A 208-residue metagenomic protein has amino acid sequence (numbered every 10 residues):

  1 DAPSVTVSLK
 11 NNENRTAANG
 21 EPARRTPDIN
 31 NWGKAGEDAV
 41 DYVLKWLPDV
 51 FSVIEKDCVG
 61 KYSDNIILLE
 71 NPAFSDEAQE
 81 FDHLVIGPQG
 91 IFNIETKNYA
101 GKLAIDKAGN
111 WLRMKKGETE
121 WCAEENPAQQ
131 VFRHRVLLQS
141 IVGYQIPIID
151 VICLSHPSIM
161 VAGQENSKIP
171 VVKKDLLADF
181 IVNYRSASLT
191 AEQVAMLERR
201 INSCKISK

Functional and structural regions predicted by a protein language model:
D1-Q79, Q89-I91, A100-I105, W111-K208: Surface-exposed interaction regions that form or flank ligand-binding interfaces
D82: Cell-envelope/extracellular polymer assembly enzymes that use nucleotide-activated donors
V85-I86: Conserved hydrophobic "DFG−1" position in protein kinase catalytic cores
